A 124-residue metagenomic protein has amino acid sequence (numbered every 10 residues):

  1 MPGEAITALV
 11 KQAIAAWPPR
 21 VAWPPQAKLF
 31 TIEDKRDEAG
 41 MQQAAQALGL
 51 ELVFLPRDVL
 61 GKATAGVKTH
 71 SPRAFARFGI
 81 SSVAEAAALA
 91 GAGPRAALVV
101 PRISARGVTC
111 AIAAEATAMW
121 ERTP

Functional and structural regions predicted by a protein language model:
M1-E33, A113-E115, T123-P124: Conserved mixed alpha/beta catalytic, RNA-binding, or beta-rich assembly cores of soluble enzyme, regulatory
I6-T7, T31-I32, A76-F78, A88-G91: A short linear-motif detector with a strong N-terminal bias
T7, K11, Q42, A84-A87: Predominant activation on well-ordered alpha-helical scaffold segments within soluble catalytic domains
K11-A15, L48-E51, P72-A74, T117-M119: Short, low-complexity, polar/charged sequence segments that are solvent-exposed and flexible
A15, P19, Q46, L50-V53 (+1 more regions): Generic secondary-structure signature for well-ordered alpha-helical cores
W23, I32-V83: Long, charge-dense
L29, A76, V99-P101: Short, flexible active-site recognition loops that position polar ligands and cofactors
E85-P124: C-terminal edge-of-domain segments
